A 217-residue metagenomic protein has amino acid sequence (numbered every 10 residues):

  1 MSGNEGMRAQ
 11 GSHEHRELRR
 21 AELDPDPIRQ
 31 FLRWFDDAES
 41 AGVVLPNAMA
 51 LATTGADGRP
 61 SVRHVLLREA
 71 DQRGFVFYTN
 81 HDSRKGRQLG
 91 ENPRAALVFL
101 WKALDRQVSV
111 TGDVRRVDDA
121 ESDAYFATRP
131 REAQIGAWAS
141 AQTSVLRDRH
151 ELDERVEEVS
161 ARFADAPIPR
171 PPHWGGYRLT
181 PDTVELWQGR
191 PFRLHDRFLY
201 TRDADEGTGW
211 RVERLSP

Functional and structural regions predicted by a protein language model:
M1-P217: Binding-site signature for planar aromatic cofactors or substrates
